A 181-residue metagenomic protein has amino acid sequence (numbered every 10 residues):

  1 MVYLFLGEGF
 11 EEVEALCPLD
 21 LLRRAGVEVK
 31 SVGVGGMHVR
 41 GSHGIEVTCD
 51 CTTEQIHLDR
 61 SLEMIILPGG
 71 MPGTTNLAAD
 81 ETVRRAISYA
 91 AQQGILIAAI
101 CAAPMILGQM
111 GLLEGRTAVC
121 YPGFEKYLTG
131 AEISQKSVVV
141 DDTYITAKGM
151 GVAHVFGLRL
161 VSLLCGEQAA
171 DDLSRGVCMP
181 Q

Functional and structural regions predicted by a protein language model:
M1-I97, M105-Q109, G115, Y127-Q135 (+1 more regions): Extended, subdomain-level signal for the structured scaffold at the beginning of enzyme domains
C101: Catalytic, metal-anchored helix/loop core of enzyme active sites in primary metabolism
A118: Anionic-ligand binding patches
P122-F124: Long, charge-patterned amphipathic alpha-helical coiled-coil/hairpin "stalk" segments used as oligomerization
V139-Y144: Beta-strand-turn-beta hairpins that frame and shape the catalytic cleft of phosphate-ester-processing enzymes
